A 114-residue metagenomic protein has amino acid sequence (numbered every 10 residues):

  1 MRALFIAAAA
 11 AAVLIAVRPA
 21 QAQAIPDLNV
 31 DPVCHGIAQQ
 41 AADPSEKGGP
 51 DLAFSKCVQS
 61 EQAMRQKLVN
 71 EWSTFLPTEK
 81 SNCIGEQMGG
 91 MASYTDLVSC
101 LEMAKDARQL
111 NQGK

Functional and structural regions predicted by a protein language model:
M1-Q21: Classic N-terminal secretory signal peptides
R18-K114: Mitochondrial intermembrane space
